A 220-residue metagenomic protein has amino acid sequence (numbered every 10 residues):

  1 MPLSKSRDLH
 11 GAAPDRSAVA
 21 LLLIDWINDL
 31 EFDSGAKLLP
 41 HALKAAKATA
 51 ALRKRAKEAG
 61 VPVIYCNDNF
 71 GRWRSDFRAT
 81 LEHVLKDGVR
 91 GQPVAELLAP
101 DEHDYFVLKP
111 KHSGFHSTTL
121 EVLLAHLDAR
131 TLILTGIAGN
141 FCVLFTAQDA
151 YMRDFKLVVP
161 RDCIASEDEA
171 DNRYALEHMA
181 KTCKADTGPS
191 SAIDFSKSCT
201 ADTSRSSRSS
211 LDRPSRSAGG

Functional and structural regions predicted by a protein language model:
M1-A20, K54-A59, H83-G219: Active-site-adjacent betaalpha module
S17, G35-N67: A short alpha/beta connector and helix-capping loop motif
A20-I27: N-terminal glycine-rich anion-binding loops that anchor highly charged ligand groups
L23, V61-D68, W73, P160: Short beta-strand segments at enzyme active-site cores
I27-D33: Short acidic, Gly/Ser-rich segments with clustered Asp/Glu that frequently serve as metal-coordination loops in enzyme
D29, G71-R72, S166: Active-site loop signature of alpha/beta-hydrolase-fold enzymes
D33-K37, D76-A79: Short acidic, glycine/proline-rich loop/turn micro-motifs
R72-D87: Acidic/polar short surface loop at catalytic or gating sites that assists cofactor/ion binding and chemistry
